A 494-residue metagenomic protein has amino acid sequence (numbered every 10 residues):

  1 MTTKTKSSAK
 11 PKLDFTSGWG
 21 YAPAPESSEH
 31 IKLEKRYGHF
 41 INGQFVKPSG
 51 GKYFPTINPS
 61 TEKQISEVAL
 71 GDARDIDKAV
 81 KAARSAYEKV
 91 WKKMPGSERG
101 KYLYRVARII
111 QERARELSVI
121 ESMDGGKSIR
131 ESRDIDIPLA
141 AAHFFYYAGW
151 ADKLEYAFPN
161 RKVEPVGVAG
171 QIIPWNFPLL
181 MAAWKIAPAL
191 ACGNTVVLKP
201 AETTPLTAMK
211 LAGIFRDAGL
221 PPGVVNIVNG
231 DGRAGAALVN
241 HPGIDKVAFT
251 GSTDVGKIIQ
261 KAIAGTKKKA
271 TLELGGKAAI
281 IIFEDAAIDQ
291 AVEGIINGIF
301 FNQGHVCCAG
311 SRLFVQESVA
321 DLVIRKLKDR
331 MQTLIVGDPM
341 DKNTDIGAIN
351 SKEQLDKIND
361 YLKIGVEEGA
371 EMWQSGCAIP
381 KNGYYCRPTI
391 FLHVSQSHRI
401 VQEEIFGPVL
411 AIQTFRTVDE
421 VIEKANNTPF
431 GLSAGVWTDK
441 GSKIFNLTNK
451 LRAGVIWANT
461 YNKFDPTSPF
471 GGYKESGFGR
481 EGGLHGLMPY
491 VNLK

Functional and structural regions predicted by a protein language model:
M1-S8, T61-S66, I244, I281 (+5 more regions): Conserved C-terminal structural/oligomerization subdomain of aldehyde/semialdehyde dehydrogenase
T2-S60, Y147: Hydrophobic face of amphipathic alpha-helices that form TPR/SEL1-like repeat modules and related alpha-solenoid
E62, R99, E121, G193 (+9 more regions): Residue-level signal for inorganic ion chemistry
K63-L154: Glycine-rich loop-to-alpha-helix module at the N-terminal edge of alpha/beta enzyme cores
Q64-G71, E88-K92, Q171, I280-F283 (+5 more regions): Short, well-ordered beta-strand elements within core beta-sheets of diverse protein domains
Y87, W91, A107-A114, S118 (+16 more regions): Structural signal for hydrophobic packing residues in well-ordered secondary-structure cores of soluble enzyme domains
K153-Q290, F415: Rossmann-like NAD(P) dinucleotide-binding subdomain of oxidoreductase/dehydrogenase enzymes
D254-S395, K424, A458: ALDH superfamily catalytic-core signature
